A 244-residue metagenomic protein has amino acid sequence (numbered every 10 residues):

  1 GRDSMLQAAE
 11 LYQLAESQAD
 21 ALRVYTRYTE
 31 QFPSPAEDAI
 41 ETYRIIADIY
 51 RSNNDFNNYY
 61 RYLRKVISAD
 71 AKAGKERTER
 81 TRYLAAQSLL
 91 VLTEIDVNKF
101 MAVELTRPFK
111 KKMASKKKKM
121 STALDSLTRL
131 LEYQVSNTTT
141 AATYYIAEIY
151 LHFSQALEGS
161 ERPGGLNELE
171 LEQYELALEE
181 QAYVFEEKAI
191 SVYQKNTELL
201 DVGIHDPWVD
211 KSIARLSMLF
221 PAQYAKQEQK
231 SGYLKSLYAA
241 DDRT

Functional and structural regions predicted by a protein language model:
G1-T244: Acidic, polar-rich low-complexity tracts and alpha-helical solenoid repeat scaffolds
